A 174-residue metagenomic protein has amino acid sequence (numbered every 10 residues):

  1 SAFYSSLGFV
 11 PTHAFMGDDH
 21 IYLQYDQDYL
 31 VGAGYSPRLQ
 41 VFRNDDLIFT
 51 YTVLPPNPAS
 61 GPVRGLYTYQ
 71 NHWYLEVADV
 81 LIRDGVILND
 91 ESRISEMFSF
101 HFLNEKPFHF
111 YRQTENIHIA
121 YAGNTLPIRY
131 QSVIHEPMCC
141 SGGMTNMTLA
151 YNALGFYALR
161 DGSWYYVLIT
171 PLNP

Functional and structural regions predicted by a protein language model:
S1-P174: Non-catalytic tandem-repeat scaffold regions and their flanking low-complexity/translocation tails
